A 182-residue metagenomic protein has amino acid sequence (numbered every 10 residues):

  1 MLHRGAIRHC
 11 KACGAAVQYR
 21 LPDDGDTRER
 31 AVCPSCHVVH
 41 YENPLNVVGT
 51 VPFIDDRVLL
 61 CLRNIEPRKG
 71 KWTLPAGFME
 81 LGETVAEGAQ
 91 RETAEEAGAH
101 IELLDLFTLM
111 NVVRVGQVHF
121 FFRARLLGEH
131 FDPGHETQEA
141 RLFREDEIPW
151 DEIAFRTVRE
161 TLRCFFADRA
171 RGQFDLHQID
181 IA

Functional and structural regions predicted by a protein language model:
M1-A6, R114, H135-A182: Nudix hydrolase/Nudix homology domain
M1-P67, F78-E95, A99-H130, R171-A182: N-terminal leader/linker segments that precede catalytic domains of diphosphate-processing enzymes
P22, G70, E152: Short glycine-/acidic-enriched loop or helix-start segments at secondary-structure transitions that form or flank
K71-G77: Conserved acetyl-CoA binding element of GNAT-fold acetyltransferases
